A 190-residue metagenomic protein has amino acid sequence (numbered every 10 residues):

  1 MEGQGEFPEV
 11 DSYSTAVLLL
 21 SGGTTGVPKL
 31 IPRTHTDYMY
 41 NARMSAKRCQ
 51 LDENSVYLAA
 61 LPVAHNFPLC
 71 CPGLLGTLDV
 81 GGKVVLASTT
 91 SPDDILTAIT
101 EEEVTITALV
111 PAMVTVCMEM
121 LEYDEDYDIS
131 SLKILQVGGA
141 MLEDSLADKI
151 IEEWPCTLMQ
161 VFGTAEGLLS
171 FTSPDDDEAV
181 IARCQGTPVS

Functional and structural regions predicted by a protein language model:
M1, K29-P32, A59, G82-T89 (+1 more regions): Short beta-strand->loop structural element characteristic of the AMP-binding/adenylate-forming
M1-T15: Flexible, low-complexity linker/hinge segments
P8-E9, A182-V189: Short Gly/Pro-enriched turn/cap motifs at secondary-structure boundaries
E9, A16-Y40: Conserved AMP-binding A3 loop
S12, E53-N54, G81, S131-L132 (+1 more regions): Phosphate-coordination loops involved in phosphoryl transfer and adenosine-cofactor binding
T15, L20-T24, Y57, I99 (+4 more regions): Conserved S/T- and glycine-rich ATP-binding loop of Class I adenylate-forming
M39-V56, N66-I106, M120: Conserved AMP-binding/adenylation subdomain of ANL enzymes
V104-L109, M118, E122-I181: Gly/Ser/Thr-rich phosphate-binding loop
